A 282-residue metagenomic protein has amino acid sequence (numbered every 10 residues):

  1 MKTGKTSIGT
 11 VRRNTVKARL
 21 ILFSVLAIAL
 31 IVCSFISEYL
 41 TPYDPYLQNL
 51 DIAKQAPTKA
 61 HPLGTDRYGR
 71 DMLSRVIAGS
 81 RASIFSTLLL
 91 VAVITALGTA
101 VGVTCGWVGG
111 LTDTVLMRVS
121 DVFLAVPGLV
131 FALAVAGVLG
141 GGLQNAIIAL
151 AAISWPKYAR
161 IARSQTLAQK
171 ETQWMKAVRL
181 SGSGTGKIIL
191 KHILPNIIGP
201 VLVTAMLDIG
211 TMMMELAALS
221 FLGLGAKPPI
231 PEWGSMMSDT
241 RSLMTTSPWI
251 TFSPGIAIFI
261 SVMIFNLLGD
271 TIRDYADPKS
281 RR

Functional and structural regions predicted by a protein language model:
M1-Y43, V119, I197: N-terminal signal-anchor/first transmembrane alpha helix
I31-Y68, L222-I230: Hydrophobic alpha-helical transmembrane segments of membrane transport/permease proteins and related membrane-embedded
P62, D66, L97-G98, G106-A168 (+1 more regions): Generic hydrophobic transmembrane alpha-helix motif, especially the helices
T65-R70, W107-V108, L167, A177-K187 (+2 more regions): Short helix-to-coil transition segments within interhelical loops that connect adjacent transmembrane helices
M72-W107: Transmembrane alpha-helix signature in integral membrane proteins
S74-T87, G137-K157, W249-G255: Loop-to-helix entry region at the N-terminal start of transmembrane alpha-helices in multi-pass membrane transporters
A136-V138, L150, Q165-T166, M214-A257: Glycine-rich helix-loop "coupling/hinge" segments at transmembrane-helix boundaries in multipass transporters
I153, G199-I209, P248-R282: C-terminal transmembrane helix and the adjacent membrane-cytosol boundary/short C-terminal tail of inner/organellar
